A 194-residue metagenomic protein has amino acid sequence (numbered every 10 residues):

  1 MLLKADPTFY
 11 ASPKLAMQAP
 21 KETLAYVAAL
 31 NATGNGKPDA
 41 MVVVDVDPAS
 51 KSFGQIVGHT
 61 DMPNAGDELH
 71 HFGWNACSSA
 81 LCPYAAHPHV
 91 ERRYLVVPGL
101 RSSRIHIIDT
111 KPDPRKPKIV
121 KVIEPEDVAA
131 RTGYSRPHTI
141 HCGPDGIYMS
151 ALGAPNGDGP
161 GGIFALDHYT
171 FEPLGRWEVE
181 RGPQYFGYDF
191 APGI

Functional and structural regions predicted by a protein language model:
M1-D47: Sequence/structural signature of beta-propeller modules and their immediately flanking N-terminal secretory/stalk
L2-K21, E68-E91, G133-P144, Y188-I194: Structural signature of eukaryotic scaffold interfaces centered on beta-propeller domains
L30-A32, P98-L100, T110, L152-A154: Short loop/turn segments immediately following the C-termini of beta-strands
G34-K37, V90, L100-S103, P155-P160: Short, solvent-exposed loop/turn segments at conserved positions within beta-propeller repeat blades
A40-V42, R104-H106, G162-F164: A short loop-to-beta-strand structural motif that recurs across blades of beta-propeller domains
F53-T139: Blade-loop segments of beta-propeller domains
D109-I194: Asp-box/WD-like beta-propeller blade repeats and closely related beta-sheet repeat scaffolds
